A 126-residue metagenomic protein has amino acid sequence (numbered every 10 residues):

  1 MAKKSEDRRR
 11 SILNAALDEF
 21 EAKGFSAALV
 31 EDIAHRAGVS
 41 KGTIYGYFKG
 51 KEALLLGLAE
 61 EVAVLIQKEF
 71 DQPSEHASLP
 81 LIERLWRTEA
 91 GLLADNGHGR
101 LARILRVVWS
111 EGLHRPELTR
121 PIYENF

Functional and structural regions predicted by a protein language model:
M1-K23, A27-V39, K49-L56: Basic, helix-initiating cap at the start of DNA-binding domains
R9-R10, L17, E21, D71 (+2 more regions): Solvent-exposed, non-membrane alpha-helical residues enriched in polar/charged side chains
G42: Key DNA-contact positions within bacterial/archaeal DNA-binding proteins
G57, D71-R103: Hydrophobic alpha-helical connector segments
E60-I66: Short, basic, alpha-helical segments at the C-terminal edge of helix-turn-helix-like DNA-binding modules
E83, R103, E117-F126: Amphipathic alpha-helical packing segments from all-alpha helical-bundle domains
H98, E111-P116: Short loop-to-helix capping motifs
